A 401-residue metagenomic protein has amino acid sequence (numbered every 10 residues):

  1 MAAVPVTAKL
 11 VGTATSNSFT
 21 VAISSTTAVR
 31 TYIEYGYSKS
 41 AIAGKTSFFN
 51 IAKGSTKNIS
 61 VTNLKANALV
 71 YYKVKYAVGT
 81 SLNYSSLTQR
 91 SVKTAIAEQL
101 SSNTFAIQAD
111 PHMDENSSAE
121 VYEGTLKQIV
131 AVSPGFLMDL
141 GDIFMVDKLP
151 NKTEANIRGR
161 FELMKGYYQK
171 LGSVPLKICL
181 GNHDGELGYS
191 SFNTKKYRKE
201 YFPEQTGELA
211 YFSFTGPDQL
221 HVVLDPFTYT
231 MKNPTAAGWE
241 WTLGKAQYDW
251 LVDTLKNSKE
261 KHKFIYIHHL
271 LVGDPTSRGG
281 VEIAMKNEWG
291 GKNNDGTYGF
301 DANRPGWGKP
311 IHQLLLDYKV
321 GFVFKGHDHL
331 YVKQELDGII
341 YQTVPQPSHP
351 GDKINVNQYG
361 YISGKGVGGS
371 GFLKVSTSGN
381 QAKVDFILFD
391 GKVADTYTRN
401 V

Functional and structural regions predicted by a protein language model:
M1-L100: Short, surface-exposed linear motifs at loops/turns and structural transition points
N17-S18, S25-T27, T31, A66-L69 (+1 more regions): N-terminal active-site segment of His-dependent metallophosphoesterases
K75-S91, P150-K259, R278-A302, P310-I311 (+3 more regions): Extended active-site neighborhood of metal-dependent phosphoesterases/phosphodiesterases
D110, G141-D142, G181-N182, L224 (+2 more regions): Active-site glycine-centered loops adjacent to acidic/histidine catalytic or metal-binding residues that shape
P111-M113, F264-L271, G321-Y331: Histidine-centered catalytic micro-motifs
G141-D147, S258-G279: Short acidic, glycine-rich surface-loop motifs adjacent to enzyme active sites
G364-V401: A short C-terminal boundary segment appended to hydrolase-like catalytic domains
